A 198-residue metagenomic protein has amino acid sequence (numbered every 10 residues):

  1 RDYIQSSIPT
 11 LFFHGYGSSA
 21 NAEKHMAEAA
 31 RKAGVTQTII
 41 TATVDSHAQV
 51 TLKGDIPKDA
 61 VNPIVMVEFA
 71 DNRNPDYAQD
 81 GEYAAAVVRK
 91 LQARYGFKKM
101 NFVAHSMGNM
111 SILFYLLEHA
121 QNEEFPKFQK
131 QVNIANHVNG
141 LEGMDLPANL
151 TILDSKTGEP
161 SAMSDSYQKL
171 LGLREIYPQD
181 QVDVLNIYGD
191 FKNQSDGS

Functional and structural regions predicted by a protein language model:
D2-I8, K90: Short beta-strand-to-loop junctions in surface cap/lid or active-site-entrance loops
I4, P57-V61, E124-P126, Y177-D180: Extracellular/periplasmic catalytic domains that process cell-envelope and extracellular macromolecules
F13-G15, E68, H105-S106, A135: The conserved beta1-alpha1 loop
Y16-F97: Active-site catalytic motif of lipid deacylating hydrolases and related acyltransferases
K24, G140-P147, S195-S198: Short aromatic-enriched loop/helix-cap "lid" or pocket-rim segments at secondary-structure transitions that line
P75-K169: Serine-dependent carboxylesterase/thioesterase catalytic core of lipase-like alpha/beta-hydrolase/SGNH enzymes
K169, R174-S198: C-terminal catalytic-base region of ester-bond hydrolases, centering on the histidine of the charge-relay
